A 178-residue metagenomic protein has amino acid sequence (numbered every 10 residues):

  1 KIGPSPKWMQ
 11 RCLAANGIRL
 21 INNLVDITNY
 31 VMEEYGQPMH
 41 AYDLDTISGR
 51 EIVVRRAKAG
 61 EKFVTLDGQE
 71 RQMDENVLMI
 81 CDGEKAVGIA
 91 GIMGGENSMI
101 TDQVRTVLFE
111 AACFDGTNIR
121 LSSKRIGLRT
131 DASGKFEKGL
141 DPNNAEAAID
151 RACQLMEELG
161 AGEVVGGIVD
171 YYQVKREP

Functional and structural regions predicted by a protein language model:
K1-P178: RNA/tRNA-interacting regions in translation and RNA-turnover enzymes
